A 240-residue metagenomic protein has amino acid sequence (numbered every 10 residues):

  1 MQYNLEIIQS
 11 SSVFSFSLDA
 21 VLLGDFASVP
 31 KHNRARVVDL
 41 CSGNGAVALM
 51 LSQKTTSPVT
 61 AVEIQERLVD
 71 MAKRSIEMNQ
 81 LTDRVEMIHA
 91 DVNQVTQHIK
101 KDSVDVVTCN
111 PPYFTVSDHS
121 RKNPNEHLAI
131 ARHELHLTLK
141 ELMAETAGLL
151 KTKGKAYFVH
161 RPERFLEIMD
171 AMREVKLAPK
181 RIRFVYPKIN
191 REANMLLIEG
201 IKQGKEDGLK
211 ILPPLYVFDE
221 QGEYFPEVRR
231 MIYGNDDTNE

Functional and structural regions predicted by a protein language model:
M1, L81, R173-K176, I211: Short, structurally constrained coil/turn elements that cap an alpha-helix or connect an alpha-helix to the following
M1-R36, S42-K54, L196-E199, P213-Y216: SAM-dependent Rossmann-like transferase core, predominantly class I methyltransferases with a strong bias toward
I8, E86-I88, K180-R183: General small-molecule cofactor/ligand-binding pocket signal
S12, L135-P187, R191-A193: Conserved Class I SAM-dependent methyltransferase catalytic core
G24, N123-E126, E174-V175: Glycine-rich, phosphate-binding/catalytic loops in enzymes
D25-C109, T115-S120, A144: Conserved SAM/SAH cofactor-binding pocket of Class I
P111-E141: Mobile active-site "lid"/loop adjacent to the S-adenosyl-L-methionine
E192-E240: SAM/dcSAM-binding transferase cores
